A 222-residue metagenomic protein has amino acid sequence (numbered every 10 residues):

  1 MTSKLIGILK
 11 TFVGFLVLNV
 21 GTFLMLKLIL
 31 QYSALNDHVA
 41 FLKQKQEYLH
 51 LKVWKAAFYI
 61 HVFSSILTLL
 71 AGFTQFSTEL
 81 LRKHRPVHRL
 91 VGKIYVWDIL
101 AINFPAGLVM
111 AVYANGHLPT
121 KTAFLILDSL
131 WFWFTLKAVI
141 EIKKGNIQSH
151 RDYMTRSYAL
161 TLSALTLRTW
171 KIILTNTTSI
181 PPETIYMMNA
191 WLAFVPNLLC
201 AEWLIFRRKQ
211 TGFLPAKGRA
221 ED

Functional and structural regions predicted by a protein language model:
M1-D222: Alpha-helical membrane insertion/targeting regions
